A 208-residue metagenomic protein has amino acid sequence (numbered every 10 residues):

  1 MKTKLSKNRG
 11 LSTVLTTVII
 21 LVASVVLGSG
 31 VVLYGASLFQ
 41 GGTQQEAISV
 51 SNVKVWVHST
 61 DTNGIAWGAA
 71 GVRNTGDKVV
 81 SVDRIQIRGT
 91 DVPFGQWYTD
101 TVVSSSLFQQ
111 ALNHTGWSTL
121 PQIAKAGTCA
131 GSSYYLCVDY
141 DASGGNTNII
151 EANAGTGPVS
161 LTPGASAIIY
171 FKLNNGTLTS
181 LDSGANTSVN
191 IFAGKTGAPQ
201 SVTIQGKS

Functional and structural regions predicted by a protein language model:
M1-R9: N-terminal leader/signal peptides at the extreme start of proteins
L5, V18, L33-A36, G68 (+1 more regions): A near-ubiquitous, low-amplitude feature marking generic local secondary-structure context
G10, V22, T75: Short, flexible active-site loop motifs that bind/organize anionic cofactors or intermediates
S12-T13, S81: General structural signal for secondary-structure boundaries
T13, T17-T43: C-terminal juxtamembrane segment of a hydrophobic transmembrane alpha-helix
L38-S208: N-terminal export/assembly leader peptides and their processing motifs that target proteins to secretory
